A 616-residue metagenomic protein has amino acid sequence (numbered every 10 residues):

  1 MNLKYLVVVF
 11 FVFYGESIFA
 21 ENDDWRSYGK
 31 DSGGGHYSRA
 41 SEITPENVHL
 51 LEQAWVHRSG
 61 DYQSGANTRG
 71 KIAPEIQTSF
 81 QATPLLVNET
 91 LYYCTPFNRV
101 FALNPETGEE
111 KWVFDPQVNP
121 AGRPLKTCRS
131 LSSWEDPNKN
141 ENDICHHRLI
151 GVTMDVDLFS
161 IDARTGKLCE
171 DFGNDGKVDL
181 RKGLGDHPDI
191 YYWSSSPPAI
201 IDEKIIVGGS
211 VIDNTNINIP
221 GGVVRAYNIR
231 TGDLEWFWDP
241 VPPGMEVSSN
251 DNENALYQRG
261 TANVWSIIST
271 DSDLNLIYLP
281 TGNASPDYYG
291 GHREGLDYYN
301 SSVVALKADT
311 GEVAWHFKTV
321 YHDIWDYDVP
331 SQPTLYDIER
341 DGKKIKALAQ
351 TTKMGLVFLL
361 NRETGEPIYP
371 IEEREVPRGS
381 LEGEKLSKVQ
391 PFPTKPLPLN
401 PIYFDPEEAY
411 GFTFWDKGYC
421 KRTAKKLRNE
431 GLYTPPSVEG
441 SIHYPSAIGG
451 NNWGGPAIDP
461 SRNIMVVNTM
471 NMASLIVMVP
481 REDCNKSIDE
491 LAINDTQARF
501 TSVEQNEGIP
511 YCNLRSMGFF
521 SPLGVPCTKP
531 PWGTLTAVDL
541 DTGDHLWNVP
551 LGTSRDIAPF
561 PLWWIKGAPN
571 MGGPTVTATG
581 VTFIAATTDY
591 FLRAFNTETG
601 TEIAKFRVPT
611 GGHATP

Functional and structural regions predicted by a protein language model:
N2-V9: Sec-dependent signal peptide recognition, specifically the positively charged N-region followed immediately by
A20-S64, L86, T536: Mature N-terminal segment immediately following signal peptide/propeptide cleavage in secreted/periplasmic
W25-G29, E75-R99, P124-D157, I190-N216 (+11 more regions): Repeat-blade elements of multi-bladed beta-propeller folds
V48-G60, V100-A121, E135-K139, L158-D189 (+11 more regions): Extracytoplasmic/lumenal domain signature
R378, G383-P406: A surface-exposed, glycine/aromatic-enriched loop/edge motif typical of exported proteins
P396-R422: N-terminal leader/propeptide and maturation segments of large enzyme subunits in energy/redox metabolism and hydrolases
P435, E439-A473, M478-P480: Segments forming glycine/polar-rich beta-alpha architectures that bind adenosine-containing cofactors
